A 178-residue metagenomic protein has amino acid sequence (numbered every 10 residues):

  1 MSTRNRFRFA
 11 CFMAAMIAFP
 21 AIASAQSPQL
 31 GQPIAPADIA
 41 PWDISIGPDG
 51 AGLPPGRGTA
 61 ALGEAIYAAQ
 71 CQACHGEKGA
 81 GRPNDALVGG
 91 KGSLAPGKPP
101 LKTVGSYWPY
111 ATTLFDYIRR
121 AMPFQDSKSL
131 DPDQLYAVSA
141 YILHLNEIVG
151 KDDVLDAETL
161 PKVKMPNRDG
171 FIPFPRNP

Functional and structural regions predicted by a protein language model:
S2-F12: Bacterial N-terminal signal peptides that target proteins for export
A10-A21: Bacterial N-terminal signal peptides
A23-S27: Boundary at the C-terminal end of the N-terminal hydrophobic targeting segment
L30-I66, P123-D126: Electrostatic cytochrome c docking/interface patches
P36, Q125-P178: Flexible coil segments in periplasmic/lumen-exposed cytochrome c-class electron-transfer proteins
P55-T59, S106, Y110, S127-L130 (+1 more regions): Extracytoplasmic/periplasmic, Sec-exported soluble proteins
A60, E64, A80-R119, P123: Gly/Gly-Pro-rich "capping" loops immediately C-terminal to redox-active cysteine motifs in periplasmic/lumenal
G63, Y67-E77, L87, V138-I142: The canonical Cys-X-X-Cys-His
